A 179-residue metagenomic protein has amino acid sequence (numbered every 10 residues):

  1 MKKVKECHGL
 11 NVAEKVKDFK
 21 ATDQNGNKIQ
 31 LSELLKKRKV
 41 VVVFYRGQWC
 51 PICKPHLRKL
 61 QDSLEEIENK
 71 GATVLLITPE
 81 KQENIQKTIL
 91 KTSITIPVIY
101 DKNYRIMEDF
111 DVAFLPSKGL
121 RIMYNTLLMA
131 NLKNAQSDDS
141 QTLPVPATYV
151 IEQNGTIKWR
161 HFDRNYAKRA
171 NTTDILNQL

Functional and structural regions predicted by a protein language model:
M1-S32: N-terminal "domain-start" segment that seeds a small globular fold
Q24-G26, K36-K37, Q153: Short strand-connecting beta-turns/loops that link adjacent beta-strands
S32-L60: Short active-site neighborhood of thiol/selenol oxidoreductases, capturing the structured segment around
Y45, T78, E152: Short beta-strand/turn micro-motifs composed of small residues that flank or help shape donor/cofactor-binding pockets
P55-D109: Structural microenvironment flanking redox-active thiols in thiol-disulfide oxidoreductases
D101-A167: Thiol/selenol-based redox catalytic cores and closely related redox-interacting motifs
Y166-L179: A short, polar/charged loop-to-alpha-helix boundary motif
